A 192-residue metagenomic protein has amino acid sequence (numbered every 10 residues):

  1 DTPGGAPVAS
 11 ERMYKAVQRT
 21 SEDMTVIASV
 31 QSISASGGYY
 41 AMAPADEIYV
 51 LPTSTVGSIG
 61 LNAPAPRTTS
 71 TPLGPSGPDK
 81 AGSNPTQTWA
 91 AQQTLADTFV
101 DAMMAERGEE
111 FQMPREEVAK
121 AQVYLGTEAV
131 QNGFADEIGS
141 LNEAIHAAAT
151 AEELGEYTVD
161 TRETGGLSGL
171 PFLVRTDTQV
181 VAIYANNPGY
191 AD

Functional and structural regions predicted by a protein language model:
D1-M24, S36-E109, E163-D192: Small-residue-centered hinge/linker elements
V26-S29, Y49-V50, E137: Structural recognition of the beta-strand scaffold that forms the well-ordered cores of secreted hydrolase catalytic
I27-A35, E117-A121: Glycine-rich beta-to-alpha transition loops that act as phosphate-gripper elements at the mouths of alpha/beta enzyme
I33, P44, P114: Sparse, context-dependent recognition of short Cys/His-centered cofactor- or disulfide-binding micro-motifs
Q87-S140: Flexible, glycine-rich surface segments
R115, Q122, T127-D192: Extracytoplasmic/luminal low-complexity segments enriched in Pro/Gly and acidic/polar residues that act as flexible
